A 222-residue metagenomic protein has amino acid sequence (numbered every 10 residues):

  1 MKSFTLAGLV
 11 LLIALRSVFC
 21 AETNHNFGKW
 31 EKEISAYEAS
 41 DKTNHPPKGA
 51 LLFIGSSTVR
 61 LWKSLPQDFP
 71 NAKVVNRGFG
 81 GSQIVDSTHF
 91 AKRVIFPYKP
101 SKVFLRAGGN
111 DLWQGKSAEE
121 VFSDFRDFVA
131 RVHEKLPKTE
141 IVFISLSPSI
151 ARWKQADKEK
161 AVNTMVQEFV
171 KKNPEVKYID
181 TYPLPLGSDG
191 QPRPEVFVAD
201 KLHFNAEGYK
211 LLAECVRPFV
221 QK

Functional and structural regions predicted by a protein language model:
M1-F53, V59, K63, Q67-D68 (+2 more regions): N-terminal secretory targeting modules
N44, R93, N110, R126-K135 (+1 more regions): Extracellular glycan-modifying ectodomains
L51-I54, V74-G78, K102-A107, E140-S145 (+2 more regions): Structural recognition of the beta-strand scaffold that forms the well-ordered cores of secreted hydrolase catalytic
V59-V75, I84-F122, V142, L146-I150: Oxyanion-hole/transition-state-stabilizing segment in secreted/luminal serine hydrolases and related acyltransferases
G78-G80, F104-S117, R126, H133 (+3 more regions): Cell-envelope and extracellular/periplasmic
K92, F96-K99, G108, A130-P137 (+3 more regions): Sec-exported extracytoplasmic/periplasmic mature domains
A118-F128, K158-N163: Charged helix-capping and loop-helix junction motifs
P148-K222: Catalytic His-Asp segment of secreted/periplasmic serine-dependent ester chemistry enzymes
